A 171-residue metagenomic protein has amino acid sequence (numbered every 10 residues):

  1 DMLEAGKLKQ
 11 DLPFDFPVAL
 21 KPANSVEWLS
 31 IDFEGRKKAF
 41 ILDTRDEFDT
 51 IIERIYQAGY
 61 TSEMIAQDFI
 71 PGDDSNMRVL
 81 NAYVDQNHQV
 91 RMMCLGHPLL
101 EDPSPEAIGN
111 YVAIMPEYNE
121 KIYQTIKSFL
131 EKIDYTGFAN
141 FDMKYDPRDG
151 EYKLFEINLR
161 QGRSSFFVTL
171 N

Functional and structural regions predicted by a protein language model:
D1-M64, Q86: Active-site nucleotide/adenylate-binding loops and adjacent lid/helix of ATP-dependent enzymes
E4, N24, P71, Y145 (+1 more regions): Short, glycine/acidic-enriched loop or turn micro-motifs at the edges of active sites
D11-D15, D74-N76, D146-K153: A short, glycine/Asx- and small/polar-enriched loop/turn that sits immediately N-terminal to a beta-strand
F16-V18, R78-L80, F141: Change "...and in nucleic-acid phosphodiester-cleaving endonucleases..." to "...and in nucleic-acid processing enzymes
V18, R91, E151-E156: Protein kinase-like catalytic core scaffold
R36-I55, D68-D134, N158-N171: ATP-dependent carboxylate/phosphate-activation module, predominantly the ATP-grasp catalytic core and closely related
Y60-M64, D74-R78, G137-A139: Short, basic and Ser/Thr-rich N-terminal targeting/leader segments
Q67-D68, T136-R148: A short glycine-rich, hydrophobically flanked beta-strand micro-motif that places a catalytic Asp/Glu for divalent metal
